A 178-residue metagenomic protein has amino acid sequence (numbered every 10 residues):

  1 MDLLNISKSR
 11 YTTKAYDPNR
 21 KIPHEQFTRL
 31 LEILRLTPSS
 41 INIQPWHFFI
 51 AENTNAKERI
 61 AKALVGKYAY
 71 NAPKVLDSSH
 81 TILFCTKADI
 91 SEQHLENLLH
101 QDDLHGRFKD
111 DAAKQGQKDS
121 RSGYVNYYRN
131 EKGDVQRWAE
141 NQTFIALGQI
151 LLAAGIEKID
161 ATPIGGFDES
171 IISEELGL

Functional and structural regions predicted by a protein language model:
M1-L178: Acidic, surface-exposed loops and disordered segments
